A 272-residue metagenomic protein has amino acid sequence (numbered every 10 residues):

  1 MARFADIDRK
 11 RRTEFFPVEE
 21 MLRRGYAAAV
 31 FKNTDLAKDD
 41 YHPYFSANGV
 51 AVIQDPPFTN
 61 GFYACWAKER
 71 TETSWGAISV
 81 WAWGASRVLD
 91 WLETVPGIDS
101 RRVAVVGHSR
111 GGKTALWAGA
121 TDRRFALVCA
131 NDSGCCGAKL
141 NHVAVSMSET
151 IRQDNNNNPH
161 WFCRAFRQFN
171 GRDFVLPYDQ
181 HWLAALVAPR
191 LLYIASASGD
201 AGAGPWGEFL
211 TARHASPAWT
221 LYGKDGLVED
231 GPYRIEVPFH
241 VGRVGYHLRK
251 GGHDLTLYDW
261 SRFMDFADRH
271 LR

Functional and structural regions predicted by a protein language model:
M1-T94, G137-V143: Cap/lid segment of the alpha/beta-hydrolase catalytic domain
R23-A29, D99-R102, R123-L127, A188-L192 (+1 more regions): Loop/turn elements at helix/coil->beta-strand transitions in domains of secreted/extracellular proteins
A77, S109-G112: Active-site loop->helix "elbow" adjoining a glycine-rich segment at hydrolase catalytic centers
A85, G112-R123, V128: Short glycine-enriched nucleophile-adjacent loop and the immediately C-terminal alpha-helix near the catalytic center
R87, T94, A130-L183, G204 (+2 more regions): Mobile cap/lid helix-loop segments that gate and shape the active-site cleft of serine hydrolases
G97-S109: Alpha/beta-hydrolase fold nucleophile elbow
N157, R213-R272: C-terminal catalytic histidine-bearing segment of alpha/beta-hydrolase fold enzymes
A188-P205, R249-G252: Conserved strand-to-loop "acid loop" that flanks and positions the catalytic carboxylate
